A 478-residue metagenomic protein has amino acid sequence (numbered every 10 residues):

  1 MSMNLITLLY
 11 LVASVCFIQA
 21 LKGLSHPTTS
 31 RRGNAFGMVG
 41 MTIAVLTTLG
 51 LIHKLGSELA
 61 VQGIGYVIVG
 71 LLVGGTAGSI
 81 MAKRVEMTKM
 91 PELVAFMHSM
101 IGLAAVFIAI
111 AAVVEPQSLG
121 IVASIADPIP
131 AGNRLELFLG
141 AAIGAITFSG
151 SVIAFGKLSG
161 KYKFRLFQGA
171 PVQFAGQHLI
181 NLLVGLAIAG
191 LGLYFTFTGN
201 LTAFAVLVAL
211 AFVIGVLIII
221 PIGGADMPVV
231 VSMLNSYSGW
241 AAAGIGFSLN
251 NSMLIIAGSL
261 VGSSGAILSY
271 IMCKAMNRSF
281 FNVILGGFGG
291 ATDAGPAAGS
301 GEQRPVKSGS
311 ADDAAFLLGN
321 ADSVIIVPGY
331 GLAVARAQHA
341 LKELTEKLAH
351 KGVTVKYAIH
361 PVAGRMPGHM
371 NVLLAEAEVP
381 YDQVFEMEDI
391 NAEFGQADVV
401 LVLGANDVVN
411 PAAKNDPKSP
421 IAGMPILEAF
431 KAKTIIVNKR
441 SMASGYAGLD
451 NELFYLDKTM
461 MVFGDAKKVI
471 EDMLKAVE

Functional and structural regions predicted by a protein language model:
M1-S14, E58-G75, N133-F148, G199-L210: Structural signature of hydrophobic alpha-helical transmembrane segments
S14-F17, F36-T48, Y66-G74, G78 (+9 more regions): Alpha-helical transmembrane segments in multi-pass membrane proteins
C16-T29, G75-V94, S151-Q168, I214-M227 (+1 more regions): C-terminal ends of transmembrane helices
T28-V39, E86-L103, L158, Y162-L166 (+4 more regions): Short, non-helical or kinked segments that cap or interrupt transmembrane helices
F36-L49, F96-A109, A175-A189, M233-G246: Small-residue-rich segments of transmembrane alpha-helices in multi-pass membrane proteins, especially helix faces
T48-I68, S79-K89, V106-S124: Transmembrane alpha-helix boundary signature
L260-A321: Membrane-interfacial segments at transmembrane helix termini in multi-pass membrane proteins
E302-E478: Structured cytosolic domains appended to multi-pass membrane proteins
